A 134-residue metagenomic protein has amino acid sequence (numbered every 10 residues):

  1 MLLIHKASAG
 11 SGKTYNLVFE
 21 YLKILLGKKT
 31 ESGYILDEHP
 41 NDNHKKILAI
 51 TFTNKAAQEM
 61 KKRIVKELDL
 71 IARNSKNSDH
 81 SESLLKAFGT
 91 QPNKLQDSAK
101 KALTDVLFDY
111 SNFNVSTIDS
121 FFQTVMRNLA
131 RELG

Functional and structural regions predicted by a protein language model:
M1-E132: P-loop NTPase Walker
